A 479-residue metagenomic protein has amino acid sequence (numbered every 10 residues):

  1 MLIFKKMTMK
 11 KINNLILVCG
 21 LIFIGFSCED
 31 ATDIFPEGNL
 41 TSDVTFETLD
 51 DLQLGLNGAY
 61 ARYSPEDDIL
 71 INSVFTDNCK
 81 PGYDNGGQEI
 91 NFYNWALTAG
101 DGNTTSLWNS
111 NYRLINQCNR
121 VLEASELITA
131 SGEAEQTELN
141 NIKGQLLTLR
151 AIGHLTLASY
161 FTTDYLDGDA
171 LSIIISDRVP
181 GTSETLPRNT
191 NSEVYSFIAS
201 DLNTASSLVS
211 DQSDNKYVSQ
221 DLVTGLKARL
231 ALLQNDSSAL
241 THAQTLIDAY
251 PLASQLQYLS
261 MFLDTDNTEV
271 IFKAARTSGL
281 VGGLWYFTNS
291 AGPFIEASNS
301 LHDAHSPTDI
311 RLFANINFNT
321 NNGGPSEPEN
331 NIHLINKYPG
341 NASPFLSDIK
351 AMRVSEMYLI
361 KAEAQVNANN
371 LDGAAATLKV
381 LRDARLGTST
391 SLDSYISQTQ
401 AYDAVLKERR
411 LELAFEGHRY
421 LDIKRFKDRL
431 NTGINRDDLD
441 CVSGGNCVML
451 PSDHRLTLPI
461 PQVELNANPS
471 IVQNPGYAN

Functional and structural regions predicted by a protein language model:
F4-M7, I12, C28-S73, L465-N479: Acidic, glycine-rich segments characteristic of secretory precursors and extracytoplasmic regions
D43, L70-G87, T163-I174, D211-W285 (+1 more regions): Short, surface-exposed recognition loops and adjoining beta-strand edges that mediate ligand/DNA contacts, enriched
L49-L54, N91-F92, L240-S355, G387-S389 (+6 more regions): Hydrophobic-face positions in mid-chain alpha helices that act as interaction patches
L56, I115-C118, Y195, L202 (+2 more regions): Inward-facing hydrophobic residues that define packing positions of alpha-helical scaffold repeats
E89-F161, N189, T204-D211, P344-I349 (+3 more regions): Conserved, well-structured interaction surfaces
G132-T137, Y160-S196: Short coil/linker segments at helix-helix boundaries
